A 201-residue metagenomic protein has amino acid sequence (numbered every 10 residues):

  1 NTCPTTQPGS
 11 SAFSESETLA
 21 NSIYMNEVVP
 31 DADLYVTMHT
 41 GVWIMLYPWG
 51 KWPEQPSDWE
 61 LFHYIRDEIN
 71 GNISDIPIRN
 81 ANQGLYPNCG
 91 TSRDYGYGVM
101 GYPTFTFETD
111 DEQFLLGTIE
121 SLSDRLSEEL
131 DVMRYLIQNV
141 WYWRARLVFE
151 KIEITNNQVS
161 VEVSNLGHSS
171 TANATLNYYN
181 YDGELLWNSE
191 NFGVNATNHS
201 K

Functional and structural regions predicted by a protein language model:
N1-T155: Metallocarboxypeptidase
G90, I154-N156, N195-K201: Solvent-exposed, conformationally flexible loop/turn segments
N157-V161: Structural beta-strand segments of beta-rich domains
V163-G167: Short amphipathic, basic-aromatic surface patches that mediate peripheral association with negatively charged
H168-N173: Short acidic/proline- and small/hydrophobic-mixed sequence motifs that coincide with surface turns and coil-to-beta
L176-N180: Conserved aromatic beta-strand anchor motif in extracellular beta-sandwich/beta-rich domains
Y181-K201: Intrinsically disordered, low-complexity Pro/Gly/Ser/Thr-rich segments with frequent PxxP/GP/PP motifs and embedded
